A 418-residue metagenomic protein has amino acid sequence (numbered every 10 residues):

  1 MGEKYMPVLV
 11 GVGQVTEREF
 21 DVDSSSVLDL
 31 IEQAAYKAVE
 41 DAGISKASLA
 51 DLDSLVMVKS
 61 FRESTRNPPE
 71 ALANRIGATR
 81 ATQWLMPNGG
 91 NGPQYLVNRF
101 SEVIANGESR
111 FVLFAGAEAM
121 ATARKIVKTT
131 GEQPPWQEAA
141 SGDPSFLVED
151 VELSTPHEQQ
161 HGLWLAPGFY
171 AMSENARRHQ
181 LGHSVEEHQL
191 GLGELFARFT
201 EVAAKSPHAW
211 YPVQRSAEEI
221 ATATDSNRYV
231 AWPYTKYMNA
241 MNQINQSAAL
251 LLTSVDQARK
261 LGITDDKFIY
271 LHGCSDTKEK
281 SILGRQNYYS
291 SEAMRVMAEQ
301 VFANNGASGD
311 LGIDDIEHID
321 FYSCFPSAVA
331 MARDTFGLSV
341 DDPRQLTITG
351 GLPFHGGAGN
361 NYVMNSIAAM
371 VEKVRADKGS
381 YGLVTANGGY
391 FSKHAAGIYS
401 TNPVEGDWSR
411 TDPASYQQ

Functional and structural regions predicted by a protein language model:
M1-L85, A105-S109, L113-Q257, T264-H355 (+3 more regions): Conserved "HGTGT" condensation-loop signature of ketosynthase/thiolase-family condensing enzymes that catalyze
G379: Active-site core segments that coordinate phosphate-bearing ligands/cofactors across diverse enzyme families
